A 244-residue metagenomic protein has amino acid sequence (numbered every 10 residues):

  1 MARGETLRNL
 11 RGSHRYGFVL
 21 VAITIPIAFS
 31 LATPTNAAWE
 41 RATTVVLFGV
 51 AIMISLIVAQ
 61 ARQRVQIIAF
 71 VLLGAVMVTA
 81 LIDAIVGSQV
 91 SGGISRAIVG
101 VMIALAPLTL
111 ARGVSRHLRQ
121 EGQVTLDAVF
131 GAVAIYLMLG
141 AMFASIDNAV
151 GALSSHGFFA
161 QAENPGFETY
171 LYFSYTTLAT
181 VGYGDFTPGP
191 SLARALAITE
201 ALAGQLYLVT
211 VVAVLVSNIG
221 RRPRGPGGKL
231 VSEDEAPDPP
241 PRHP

Functional and structural regions predicted by a protein language model:
R3-L20, R64: N-terminal membrane topogenic signal
G12-I27, V71-V76: Alpha-helical transmembrane segments
I27-R41, I57-R64: Short, hydrophobic transmembrane alpha-helix segments
L31-A38, M142-F173: Outer-pore turret/helix-boundary of cation channels
P34-G49, I94-A106, E168-L171: Structural signature of hydrophobic alpha-helical transmembrane segments
T44, Q63-V76, S95-I103, Q123-V133: Cytoplasmic-side transmembrane-helix entry/capping segments in multi-pass membrane proteins
P107-H156: Pore-domain transmembrane helices of cation channels
N164-G225: Pore domain of cation channels
